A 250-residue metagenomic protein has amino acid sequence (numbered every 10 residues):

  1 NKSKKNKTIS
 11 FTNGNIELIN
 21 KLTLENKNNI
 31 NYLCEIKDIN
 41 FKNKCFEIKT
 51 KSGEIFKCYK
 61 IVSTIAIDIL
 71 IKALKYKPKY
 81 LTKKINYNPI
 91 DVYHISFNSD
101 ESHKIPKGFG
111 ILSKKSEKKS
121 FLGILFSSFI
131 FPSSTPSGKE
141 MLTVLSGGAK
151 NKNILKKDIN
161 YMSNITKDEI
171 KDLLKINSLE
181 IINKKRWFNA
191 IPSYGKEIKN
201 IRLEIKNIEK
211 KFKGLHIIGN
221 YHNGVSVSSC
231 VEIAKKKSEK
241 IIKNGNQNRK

Functional and structural regions predicted by a protein language model:
N1-C45: Active-site/ligand-binding neighborhood in enzyme catalytic cores
F11, I85-N86, N223: Nucleotide-sugar-dependent glycosyltransferase donor-binding/catalytic pocket residues
G14-L18, L22, L70, T166 (+2 more regions): Alpha-helical packing segments of well-folded alpha/beta enzyme cores
N26, C58-Y59, F212: Short, well-ordered alpha-helix to beta-strand connector turns
I30-Y32, S63, I217: A structural signal for the hydrophobic beta-strands that form the central parallel beta-sheet of Rossmann-like
E35-L142, G147-L155, N160, D168 (+2 more regions): Mid-domain catalytic core of redox enzymes that form a hydrophobic substrate pocket/lid adjacent to a catalytic redox
I124-S127, F131-K250: Conserved flavin/dinucleotide-binding core of flavoenzymes
